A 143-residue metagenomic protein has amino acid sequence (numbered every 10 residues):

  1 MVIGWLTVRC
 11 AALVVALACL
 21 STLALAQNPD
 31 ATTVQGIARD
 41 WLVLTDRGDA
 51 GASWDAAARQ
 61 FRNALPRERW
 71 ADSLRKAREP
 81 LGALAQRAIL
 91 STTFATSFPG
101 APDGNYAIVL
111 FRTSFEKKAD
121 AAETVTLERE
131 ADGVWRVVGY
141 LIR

Functional and structural regions predicted by a protein language model:
V2-W5, L13, L20-D49: Short, low-complexity N-terminal intrinsically disordered segments enriched in polar/charged residues
Q27-N28, R39-V43, A57-R62, R112-S114: Second-shell loop/turn segments in exported
Q35-I37, G51-G104: Short solvent-exposed beta->alpha transition segments
T92-R143: Exposed beta-sheet edge and beta->alpha loop/turn motif
